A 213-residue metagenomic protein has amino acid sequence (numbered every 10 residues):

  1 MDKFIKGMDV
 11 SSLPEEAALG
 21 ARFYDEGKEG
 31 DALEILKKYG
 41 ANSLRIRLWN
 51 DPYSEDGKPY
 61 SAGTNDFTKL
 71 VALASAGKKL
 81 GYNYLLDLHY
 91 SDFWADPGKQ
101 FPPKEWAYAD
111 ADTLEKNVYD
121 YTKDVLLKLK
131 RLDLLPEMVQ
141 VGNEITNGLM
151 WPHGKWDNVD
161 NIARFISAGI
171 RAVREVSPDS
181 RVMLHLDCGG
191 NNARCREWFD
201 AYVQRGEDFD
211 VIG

Functional and structural regions predicted by a protein language model:
M1-K78, N83, S91-E115, G213: N-terminal substrate-binding region of glycoside hydrolase catalytic domains
V10-L13, R47-W49, D87-H89, V141-I145 (+1 more regions): Active-site-proximal beta-strand/loop segments in catalytic clefts of secreted hydrolases
N65-V71, A95-F209: Active-site cleft segment of glycoside hydrolase catalytic domains centered on the general acid/base Glu
